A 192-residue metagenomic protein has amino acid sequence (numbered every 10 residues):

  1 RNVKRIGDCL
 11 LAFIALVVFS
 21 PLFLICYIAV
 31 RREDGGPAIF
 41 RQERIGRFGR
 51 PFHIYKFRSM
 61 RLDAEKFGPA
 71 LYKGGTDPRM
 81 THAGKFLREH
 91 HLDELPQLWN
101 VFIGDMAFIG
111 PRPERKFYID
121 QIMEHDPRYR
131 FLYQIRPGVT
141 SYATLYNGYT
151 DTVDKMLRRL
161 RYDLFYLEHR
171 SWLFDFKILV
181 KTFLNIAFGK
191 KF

Functional and structural regions predicted by a protein language model:
R1-A64, N100, W172, K177-F192: A hydrophobic, helix-centered structural microdomain
F13, G36-P37, R47-R50, K85 (+3 more regions): Gly/Ser/Thr-rich helix-start
C26, F40, I109-P111, F117 (+1 more regions): Short, hydrophobic secondary-structure boundary micro-motifs
D34-P37, G75, V101, P137 (+2 more regions): A generic fold-level signal
F40-R79, T140-R159: Short, glycine-rich, amphipathic interfacial segments at transmembrane boundaries or analogous
K73-R136, I178-I186: A short, structured surface patch at a secondary-structure boundary
D126-F192: C-terminal terminal-structure detector
